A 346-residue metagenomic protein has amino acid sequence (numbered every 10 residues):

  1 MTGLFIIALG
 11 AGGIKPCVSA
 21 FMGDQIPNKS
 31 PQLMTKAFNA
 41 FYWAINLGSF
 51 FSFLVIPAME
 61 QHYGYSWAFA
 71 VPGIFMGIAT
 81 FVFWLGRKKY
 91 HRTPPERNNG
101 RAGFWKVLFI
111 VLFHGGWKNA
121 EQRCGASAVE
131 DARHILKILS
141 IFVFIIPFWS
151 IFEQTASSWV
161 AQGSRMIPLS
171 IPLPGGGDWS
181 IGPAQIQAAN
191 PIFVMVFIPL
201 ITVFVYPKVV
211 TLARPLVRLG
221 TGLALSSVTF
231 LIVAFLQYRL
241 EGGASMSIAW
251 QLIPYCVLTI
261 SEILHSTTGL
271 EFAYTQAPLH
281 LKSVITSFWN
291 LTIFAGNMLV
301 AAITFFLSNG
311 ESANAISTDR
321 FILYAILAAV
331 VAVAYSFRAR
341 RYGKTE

Functional and structural regions predicted by a protein language model:
M1-I14, T229, V233-L264: Hydrophobic core of transmembrane alpha-helices in multi-pass small-molecule transporters, especially MFS/SLC-type
F5, N39-L47, A188, I192 (+4 more regions): Transmembrane alpha-helical cores of Major Facilitator Superfamily
A11-K29, Y255, T259-A277: Intracellular juxtamembrane helix-capping segments at the cytosolic ends of symmetry-related transmembrane helices
N28-P31, T35, I56-Q185, V196 (+3 more regions): Intracellular loop-helix junctions on the cytosolic face of multi-pass helical membrane proteins
K29-F41, I181, A277-F288: Loop-to-transmembrane helix entry/capping segments in MFS-fold secondary transporters and related SLC/MFSD carriers
N46-H62, L231-F235, F294-N309: A gly/Pro-rich, aromatic-decorated transmembrane alpha-helix motif that marks the paired, flexible gating helices
L47-S52, A188-V205, A295-M298: Central cavity-lining transmembrane alpha-helices of secondary-active solute carriers, predominantly the Major
Y206-A224: Cytoplasmic membrane-interface "Motif A"-like loop-to-helix N-cap segments of 12-TM Major Facilitator Superfamily
